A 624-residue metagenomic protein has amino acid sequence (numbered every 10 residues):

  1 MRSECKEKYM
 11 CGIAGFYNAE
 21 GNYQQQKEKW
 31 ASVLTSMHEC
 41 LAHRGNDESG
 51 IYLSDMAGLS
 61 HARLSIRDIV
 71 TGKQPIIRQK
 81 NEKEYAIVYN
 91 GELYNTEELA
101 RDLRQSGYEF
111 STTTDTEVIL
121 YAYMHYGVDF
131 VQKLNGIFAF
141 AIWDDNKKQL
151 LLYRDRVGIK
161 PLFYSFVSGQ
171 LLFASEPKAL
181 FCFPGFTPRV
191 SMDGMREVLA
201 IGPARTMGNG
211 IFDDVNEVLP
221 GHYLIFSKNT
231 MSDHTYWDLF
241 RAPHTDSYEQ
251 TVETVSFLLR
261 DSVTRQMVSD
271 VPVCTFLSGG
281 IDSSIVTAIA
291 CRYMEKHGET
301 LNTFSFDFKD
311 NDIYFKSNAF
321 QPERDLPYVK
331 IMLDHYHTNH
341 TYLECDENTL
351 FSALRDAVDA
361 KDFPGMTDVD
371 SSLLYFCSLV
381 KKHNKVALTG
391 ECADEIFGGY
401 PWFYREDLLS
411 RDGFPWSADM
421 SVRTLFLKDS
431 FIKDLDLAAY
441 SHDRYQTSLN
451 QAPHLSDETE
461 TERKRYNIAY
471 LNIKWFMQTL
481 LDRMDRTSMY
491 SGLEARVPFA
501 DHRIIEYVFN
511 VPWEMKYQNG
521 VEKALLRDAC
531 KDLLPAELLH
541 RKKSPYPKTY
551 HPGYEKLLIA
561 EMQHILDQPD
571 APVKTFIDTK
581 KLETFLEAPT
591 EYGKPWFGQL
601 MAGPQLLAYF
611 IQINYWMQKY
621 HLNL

Functional and structural regions predicted by a protein language model:
R2-I13, E84, D129, F183 (+6 more regions): Adenosyl-5′-phosphate
C5-R355, A360, L373, K531-D532 (+1 more regions): Cysteine-centered catalytic environments shared across enzyme families
K29-S32, G210, Q250, T254 (+20 more regions): Generic recognition of stable, solvent-exposed alpha-helical segments in well-folded globular domains
L34-S36, K147-Q149, V271, V380-K381 (+4 more regions): Short hydrophobic "helix-edge" motifs at membrane interfaces and signal-peptide entry regions
S65-I66, N95, F130, Q149 (+6 more regions): Glycine-rich nucleotide phosphate-binding loop and flanking beta-alpha elements of Rossmann-like dinucleotide-binding
R156, V167, L350-A353, A357 (+3 more regions): Active-site adenylate/phosphate-handling loop in enzymes that bind or generate adenylated species
T338, F363, K385: Short glycine/serine/threonine/alanine-rich loop segments
